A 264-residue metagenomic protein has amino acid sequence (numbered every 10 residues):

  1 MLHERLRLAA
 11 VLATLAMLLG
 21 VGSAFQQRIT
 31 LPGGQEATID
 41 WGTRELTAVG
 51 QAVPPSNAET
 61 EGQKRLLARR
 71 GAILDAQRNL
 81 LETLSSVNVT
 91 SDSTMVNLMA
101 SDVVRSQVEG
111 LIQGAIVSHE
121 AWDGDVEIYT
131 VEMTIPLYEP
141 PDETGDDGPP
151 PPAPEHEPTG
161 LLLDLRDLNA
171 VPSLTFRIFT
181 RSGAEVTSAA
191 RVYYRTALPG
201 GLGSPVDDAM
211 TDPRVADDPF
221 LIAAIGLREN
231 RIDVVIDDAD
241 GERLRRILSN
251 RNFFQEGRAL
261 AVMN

Functional and structural regions predicted by a protein language model:
L2-V11: Bacterial N-terminal signal peptides that target proteins for export
V11-G20: Bacterial N-terminal signal peptides
G22-N264: Domain-level marker for long, solvent-exposed, non-transmembrane regions
